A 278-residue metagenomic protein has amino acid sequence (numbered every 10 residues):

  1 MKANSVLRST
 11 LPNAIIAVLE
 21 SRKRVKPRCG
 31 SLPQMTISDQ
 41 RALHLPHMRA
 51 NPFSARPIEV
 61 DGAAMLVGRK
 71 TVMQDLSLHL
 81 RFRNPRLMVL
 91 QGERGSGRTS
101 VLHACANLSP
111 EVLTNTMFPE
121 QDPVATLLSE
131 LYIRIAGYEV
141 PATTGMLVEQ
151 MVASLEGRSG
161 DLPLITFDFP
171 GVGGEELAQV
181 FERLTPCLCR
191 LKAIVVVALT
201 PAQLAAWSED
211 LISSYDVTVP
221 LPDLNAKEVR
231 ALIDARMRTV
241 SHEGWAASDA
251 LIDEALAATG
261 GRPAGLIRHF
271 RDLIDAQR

Functional and structural regions predicted by a protein language model:
N4-N84: A short, basic N-terminal segment
P85-L102: Walker A/P-loop nucleotide-binding motif
S109-Q121: Conserved catalytic segments around the Walker B and adjacent sensor/switch elements of P-loop NTPase domains
D122-A142: Conserved NTP-binding/hydrolysis module of P-loop NTPases
E149-V197: Conserved Walker B catalytic segment
V197-Q203: A short beta-strand-to-loop transition that corresponds to the Sensor-1 phosphate-sensing loop of AAA+ P-loop ATPases
Q203-E254, R271-I274: Helix-loop-helix "sensor" segment of P-loop NTPases
A258-R271: The conserved phosphate-sensing helix
